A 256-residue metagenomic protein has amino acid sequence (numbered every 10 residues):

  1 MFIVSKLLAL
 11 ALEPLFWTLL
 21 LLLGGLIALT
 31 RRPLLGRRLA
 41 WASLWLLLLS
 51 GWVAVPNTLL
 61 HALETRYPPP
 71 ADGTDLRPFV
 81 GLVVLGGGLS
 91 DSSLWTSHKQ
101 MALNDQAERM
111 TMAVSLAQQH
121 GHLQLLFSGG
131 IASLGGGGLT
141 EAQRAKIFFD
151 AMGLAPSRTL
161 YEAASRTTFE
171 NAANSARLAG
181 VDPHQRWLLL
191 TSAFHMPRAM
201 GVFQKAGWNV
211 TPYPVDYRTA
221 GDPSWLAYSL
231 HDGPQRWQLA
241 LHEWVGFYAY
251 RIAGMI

Functional and structural regions predicted by a protein language model:
M1-L29: Membrane-embedded alpha-helical segments of integral membrane proteins
I3-L8, V55, L59-L63, L241-Y248 (+1 more regions): Hydrophobic alpha-helical segments of integral membrane proteins, encompassing both true transmembrane helices
L15-W17, V53, G254-M255: Extended, histidine- and acidic-residue-enriched regions that form the cofactor-binding/catalytic faces
G25-L29, G51, Y250: Structural signal for membrane-spanning alpha-helices in multi-pass inner-membrane proteins, emphasizing helix cores
L29-R38: Membrane-interface helix-boundary motifs at transmembrane edges
R38-V53: Hydrophobic membrane-insertion alpha-helices, especially the h-region of bacterial N-terminal signal peptides
L49-L230: A structural signal for short, hydrophobic/glycine-enriched beta-strand patches
D216-R218, D222-Y228, G233-I256: Extracytoplasmic/luminal low-complexity segments enriched in Pro/Gly and acidic/polar residues that act as flexible
